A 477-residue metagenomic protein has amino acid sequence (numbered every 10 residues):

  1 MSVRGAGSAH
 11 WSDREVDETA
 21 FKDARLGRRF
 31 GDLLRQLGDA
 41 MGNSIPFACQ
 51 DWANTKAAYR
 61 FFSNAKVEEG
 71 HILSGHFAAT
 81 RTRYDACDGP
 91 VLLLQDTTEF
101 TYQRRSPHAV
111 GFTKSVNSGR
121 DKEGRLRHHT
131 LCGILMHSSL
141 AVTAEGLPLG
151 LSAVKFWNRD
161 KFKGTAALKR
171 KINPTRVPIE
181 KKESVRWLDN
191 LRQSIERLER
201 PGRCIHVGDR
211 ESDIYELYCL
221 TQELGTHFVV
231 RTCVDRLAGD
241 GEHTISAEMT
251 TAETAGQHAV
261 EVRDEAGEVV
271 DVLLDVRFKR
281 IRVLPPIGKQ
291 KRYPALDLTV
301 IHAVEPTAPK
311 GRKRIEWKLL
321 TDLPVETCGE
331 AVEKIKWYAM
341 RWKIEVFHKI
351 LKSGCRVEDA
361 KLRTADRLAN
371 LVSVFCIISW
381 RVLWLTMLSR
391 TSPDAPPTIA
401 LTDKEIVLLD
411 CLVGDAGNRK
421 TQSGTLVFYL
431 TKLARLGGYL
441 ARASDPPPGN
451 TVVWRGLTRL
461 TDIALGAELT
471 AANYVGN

Functional and structural regions predicted by a protein language model:
M1-D121, H128-L135, L140-N477: Single, function-defining residue in the core of a domain
